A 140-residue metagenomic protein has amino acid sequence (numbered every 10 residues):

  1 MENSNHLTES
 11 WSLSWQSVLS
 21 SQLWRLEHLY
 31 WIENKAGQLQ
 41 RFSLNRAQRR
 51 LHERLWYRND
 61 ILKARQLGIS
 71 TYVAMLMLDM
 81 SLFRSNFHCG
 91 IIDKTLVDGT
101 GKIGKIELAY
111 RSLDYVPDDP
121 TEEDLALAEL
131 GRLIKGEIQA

Functional and structural regions predicted by a protein language model:
E2-A140: Phosphate/NTP-binding elements of NTP-utilizing enzymes
